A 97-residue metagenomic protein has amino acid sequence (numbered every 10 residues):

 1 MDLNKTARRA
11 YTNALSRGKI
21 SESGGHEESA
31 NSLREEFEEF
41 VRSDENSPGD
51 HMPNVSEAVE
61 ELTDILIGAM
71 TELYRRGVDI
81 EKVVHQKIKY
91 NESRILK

Functional and structural regions predicted by a protein language model:
M1-L62, L66-K97: Flexible "arm" and connector segments at domain edges
